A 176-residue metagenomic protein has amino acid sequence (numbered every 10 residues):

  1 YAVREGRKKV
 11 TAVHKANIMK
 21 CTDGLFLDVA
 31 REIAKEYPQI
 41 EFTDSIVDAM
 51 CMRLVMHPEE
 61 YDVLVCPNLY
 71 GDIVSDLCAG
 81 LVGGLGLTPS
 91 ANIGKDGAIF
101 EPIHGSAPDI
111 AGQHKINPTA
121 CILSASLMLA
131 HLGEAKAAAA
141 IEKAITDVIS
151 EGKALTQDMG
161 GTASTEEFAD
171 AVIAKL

Functional and structural regions predicted by a protein language model:
Y1-D48: Glycine-rich phosphate/diphosphate-binding loop of Rossmann-like nucleotide-binding domains
Y1-E5, V10, A16-M19, A135 (+1 more regions): Glycine-rich phosphate/pyrophosphate-binding loop and the adjoining helix
A16-K20, I40-D44, V63-L64, K115 (+3 more regions): Hydrophobic alpha-helical scaffolding
K20-V29, V55-D62, A79, K153-L155 (+1 more regions): Short glycine/threonine-rich loop-to-helix capping motif typified by GTGT followed within a few residues by an Asp-Pro
G24, D44-D48, T119, A135 (+2 more regions): Conserved structured core elements
R53-K153: Glycine-rich phosphate/nucleotide-binding loop
